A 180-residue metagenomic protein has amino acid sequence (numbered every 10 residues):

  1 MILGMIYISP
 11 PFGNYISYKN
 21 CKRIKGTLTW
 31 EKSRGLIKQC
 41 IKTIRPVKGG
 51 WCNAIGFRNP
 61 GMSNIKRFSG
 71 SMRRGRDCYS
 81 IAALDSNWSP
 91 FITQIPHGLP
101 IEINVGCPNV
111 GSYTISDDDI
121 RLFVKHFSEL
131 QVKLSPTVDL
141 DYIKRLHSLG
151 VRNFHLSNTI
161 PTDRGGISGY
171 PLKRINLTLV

Functional and structural regions predicted by a protein language model:
M1-D77, A82-S86: N-terminal capping/small domains of soluble enzymes
L3-S9, K22, R76-S80, G98-E102 (+2 more regions): Structural preference for beta-strand elements that scaffold enzyme active sites
S9-G13, L28, A82-S86, G106-P108 (+2 more regions): Active-site beta-loop-alpha junctions enriched in small/polar residues
I24-T29, R34, I41, P100-G106 (+1 more regions): Non-cysteine beta-strand/loop elements that form the S-adenosyl-L-methionine
N59-G75, S116-V138, G166-V180: Alpha-helix-loop-beta-strand connector modules within alpha/beta enzyme cores
C78-P90, E129-H147: Active-site glycine- and acidic-residue-rich loops that bind and position anionic ligands or nucleotide-like cofactors
W88-I120: Hydrophobic alpha-helical segments and helix pairs
V105-I115, P136, Y142-V180: Glycine/Thr-rich beta-alpha phosphate-binding loop at enzyme active sites
